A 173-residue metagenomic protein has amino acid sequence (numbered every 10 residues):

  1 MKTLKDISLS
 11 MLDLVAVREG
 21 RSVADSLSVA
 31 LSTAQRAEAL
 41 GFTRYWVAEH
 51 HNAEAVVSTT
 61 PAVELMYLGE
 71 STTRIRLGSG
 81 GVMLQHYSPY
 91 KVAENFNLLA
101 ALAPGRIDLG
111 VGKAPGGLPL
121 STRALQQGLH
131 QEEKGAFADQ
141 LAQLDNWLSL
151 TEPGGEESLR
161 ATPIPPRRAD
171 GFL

Functional and structural regions predicted by a protein language model:
M1-I75: N-terminal beta1-alpha1-beta2 module of alpha/beta enzyme domains
L4-V23, Q85-P153: Flexible, glycine-rich active-site loops centered on histidine and acidic residues that chelate a metal or position
A30-Q35, L65-M66, A93-N97, A138-D145 (+1 more regions): Generic structural signal for well-ordered alpha-helices, preferentially at hydrophobic/aromatic core positions
Y45, L77, I107-L109: Hydrophobic residues within beta-strands of alpha/beta enzymes
S71-I75, A103-I107, A169: Short coil/turn connectors at secondary-structure junctions
G78-H86: The substrate-binding groove and active-site-proximal loops of carbohydrate-active enzymes, especially glycoside
T151-R167: A short helix-breaking turn/cap at a secondary-structure junction
R167-L173: Loop-centered beta-sheet repeat module
